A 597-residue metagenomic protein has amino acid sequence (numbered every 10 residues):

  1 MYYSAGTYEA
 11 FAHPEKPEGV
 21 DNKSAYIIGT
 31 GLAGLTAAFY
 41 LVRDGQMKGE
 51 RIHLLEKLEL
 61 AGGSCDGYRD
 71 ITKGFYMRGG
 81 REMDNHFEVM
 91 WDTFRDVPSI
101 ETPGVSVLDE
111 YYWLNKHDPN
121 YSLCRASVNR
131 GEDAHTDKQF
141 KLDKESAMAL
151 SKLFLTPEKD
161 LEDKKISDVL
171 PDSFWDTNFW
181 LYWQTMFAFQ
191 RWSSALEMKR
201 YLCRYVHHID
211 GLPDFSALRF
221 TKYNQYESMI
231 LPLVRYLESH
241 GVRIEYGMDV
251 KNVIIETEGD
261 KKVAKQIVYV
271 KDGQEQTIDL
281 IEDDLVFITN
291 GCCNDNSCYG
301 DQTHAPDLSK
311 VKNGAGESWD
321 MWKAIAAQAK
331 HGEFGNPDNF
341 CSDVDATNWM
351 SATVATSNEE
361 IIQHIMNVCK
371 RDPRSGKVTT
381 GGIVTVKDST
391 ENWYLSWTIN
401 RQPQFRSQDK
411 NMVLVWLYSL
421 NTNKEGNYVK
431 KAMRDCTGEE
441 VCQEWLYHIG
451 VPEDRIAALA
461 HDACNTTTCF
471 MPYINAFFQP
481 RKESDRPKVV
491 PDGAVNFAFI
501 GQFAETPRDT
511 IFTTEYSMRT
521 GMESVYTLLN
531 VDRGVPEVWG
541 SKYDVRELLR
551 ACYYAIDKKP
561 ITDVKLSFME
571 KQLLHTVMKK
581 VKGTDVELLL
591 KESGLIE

Functional and structural regions predicted by a protein language model:
M1-A25, R43-R51, A555-D563, S567-E597: Extreme N-terminal leader/targeting segments of oxidoreductases
G29-L35: Glycine-rich Rossmann-fold phosphate-binding loop(s) that bind the pyrophosphate of adenine dinucleotide cofactors
A37-E50, Y236, H240: A short, Lys/Arg-enriched amphipathic alpha-helix followed by its capping loop at the start of a domain
V42-R69: Glycine-rich FAD pyrophosphate-binding loop
T72-W113: Conserved FAD-binding subdomain of flavin-dependent enzymes
I100-H207, R219-F220: Rossmann-like flavin
C203-L285, T289-G291, S297, T303-H304 (+2 more regions): Helical element adjacent to the flavin cofactor pocket in flavoenzyme catalytic cores
V206-T221, D283-L285, N290-T520, Y526-G540: C-terminal segments that line or cap access tunnels to active or ligand-binding sites in enzymes and enzyme-associated
